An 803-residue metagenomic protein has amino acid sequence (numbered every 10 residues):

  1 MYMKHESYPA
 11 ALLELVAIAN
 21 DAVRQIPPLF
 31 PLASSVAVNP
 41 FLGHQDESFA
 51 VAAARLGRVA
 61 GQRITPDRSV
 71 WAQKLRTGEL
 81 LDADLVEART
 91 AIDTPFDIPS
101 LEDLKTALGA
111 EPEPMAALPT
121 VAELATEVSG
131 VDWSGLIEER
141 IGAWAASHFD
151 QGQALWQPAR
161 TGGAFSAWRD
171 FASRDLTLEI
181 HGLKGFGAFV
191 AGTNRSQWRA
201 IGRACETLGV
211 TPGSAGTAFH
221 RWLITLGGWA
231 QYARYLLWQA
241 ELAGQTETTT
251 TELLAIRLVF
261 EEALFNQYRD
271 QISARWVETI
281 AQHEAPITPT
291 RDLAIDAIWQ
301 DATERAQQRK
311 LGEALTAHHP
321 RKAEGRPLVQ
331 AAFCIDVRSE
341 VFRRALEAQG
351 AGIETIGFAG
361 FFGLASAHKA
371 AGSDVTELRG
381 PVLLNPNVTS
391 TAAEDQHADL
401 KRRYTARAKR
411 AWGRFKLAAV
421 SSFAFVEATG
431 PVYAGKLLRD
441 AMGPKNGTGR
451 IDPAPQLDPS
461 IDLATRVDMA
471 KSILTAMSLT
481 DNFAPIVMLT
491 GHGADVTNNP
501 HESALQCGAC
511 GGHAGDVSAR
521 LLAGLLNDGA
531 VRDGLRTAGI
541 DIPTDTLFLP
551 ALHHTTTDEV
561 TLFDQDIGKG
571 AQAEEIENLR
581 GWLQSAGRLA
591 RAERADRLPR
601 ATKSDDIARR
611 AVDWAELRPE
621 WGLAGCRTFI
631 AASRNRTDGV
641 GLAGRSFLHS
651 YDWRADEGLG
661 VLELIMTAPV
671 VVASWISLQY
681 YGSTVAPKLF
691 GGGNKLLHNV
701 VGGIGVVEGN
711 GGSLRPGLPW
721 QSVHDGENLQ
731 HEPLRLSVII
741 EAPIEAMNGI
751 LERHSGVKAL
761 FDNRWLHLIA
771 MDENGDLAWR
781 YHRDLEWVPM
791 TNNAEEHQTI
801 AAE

Functional and structural regions predicted by a protein language model:
Y2-A191, W198-E206, L242, T250-A255 (+1 more regions): Long, compositionally biased intrinsically disordered regions
W71-L457: N-terminal extension/subdomain marker
A297, D301, A332, D336 (+3 more regions): Hydrophobic alpha-helical scaffolding
A317-K322, I473-S478, P485, D613-P619 (+1 more regions): Generic recognition of flexible, low-complexity loop/linker segments
I335, L364, T490-G491, I630-A632: Generic beta-strand/beta-sheet core signal
V337-S339, H368, G493-D495, R634-T637 (+1 more regions): Short, glycine-/Ser/Thr-/acidic-enriched flexible segments
I353-L400, R450-I486, G491-E575, L642 (+1 more regions): Catalytic or ion-translocation cores adjacent to nucleophile or general acid/base/metal-coordination motifs in diverse
V426-V467, P550-R609, S646: Active-site/substrate-binding loop(s) of hydrolase catalytic cores
